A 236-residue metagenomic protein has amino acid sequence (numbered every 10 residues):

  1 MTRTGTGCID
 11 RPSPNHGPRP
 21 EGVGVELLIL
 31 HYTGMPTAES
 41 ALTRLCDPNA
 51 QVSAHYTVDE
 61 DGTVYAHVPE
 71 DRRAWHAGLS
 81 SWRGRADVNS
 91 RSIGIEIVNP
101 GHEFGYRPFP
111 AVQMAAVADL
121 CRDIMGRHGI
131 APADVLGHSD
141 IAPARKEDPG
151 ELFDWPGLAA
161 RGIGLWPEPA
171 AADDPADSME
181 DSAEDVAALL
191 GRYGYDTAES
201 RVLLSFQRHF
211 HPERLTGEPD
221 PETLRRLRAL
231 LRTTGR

Functional and structural regions predicted by a protein language model:
T2-A133: Active-site-adjacent loop/helix surface patches within enzyme catalytic domains that shape the substrate-binding cleft
R3-G5, A86, P100-G101, Y106-R236: Basic/polar, cationic surfaces and motifs that engage anionic cell-wall and phosphate/carboxylate ligands
